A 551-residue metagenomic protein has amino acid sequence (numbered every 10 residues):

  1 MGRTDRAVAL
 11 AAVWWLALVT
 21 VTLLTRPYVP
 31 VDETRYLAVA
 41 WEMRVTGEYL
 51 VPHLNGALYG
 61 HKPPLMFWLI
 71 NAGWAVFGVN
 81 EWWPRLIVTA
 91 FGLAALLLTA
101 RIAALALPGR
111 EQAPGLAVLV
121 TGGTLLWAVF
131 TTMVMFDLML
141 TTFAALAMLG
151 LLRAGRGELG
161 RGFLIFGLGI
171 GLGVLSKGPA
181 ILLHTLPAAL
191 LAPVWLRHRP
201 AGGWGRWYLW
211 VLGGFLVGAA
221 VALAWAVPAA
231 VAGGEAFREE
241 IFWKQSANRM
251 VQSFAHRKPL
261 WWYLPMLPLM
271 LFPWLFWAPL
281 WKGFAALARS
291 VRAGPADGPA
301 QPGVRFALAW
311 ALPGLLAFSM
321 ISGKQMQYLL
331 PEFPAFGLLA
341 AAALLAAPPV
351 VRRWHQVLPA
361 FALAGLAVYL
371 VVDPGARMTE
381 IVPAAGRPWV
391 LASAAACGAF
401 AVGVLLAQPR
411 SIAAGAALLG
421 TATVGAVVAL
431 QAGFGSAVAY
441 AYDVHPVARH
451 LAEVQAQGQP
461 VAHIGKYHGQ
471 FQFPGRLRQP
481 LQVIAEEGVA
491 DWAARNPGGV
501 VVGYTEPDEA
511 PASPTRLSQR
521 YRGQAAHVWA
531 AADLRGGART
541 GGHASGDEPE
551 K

Functional and structural regions predicted by a protein language model:
M1-R353, A525: Membrane-integral, polyisoprenol-dependent glycosyltransferases of the GT-C/oligosaccharyltransferase superfamily
L164, L168, W204, G283-K551: Membrane-embedded architecture of ER/inner-membrane glycosylation machinery
